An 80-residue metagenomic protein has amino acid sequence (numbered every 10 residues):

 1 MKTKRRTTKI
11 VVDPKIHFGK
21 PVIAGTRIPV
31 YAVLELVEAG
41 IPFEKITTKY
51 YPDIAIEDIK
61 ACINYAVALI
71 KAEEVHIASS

Functional and structural regions predicted by a protein language model:
M1-I28, K71, V75-S80: Acidic, low-complexity/disordered tracts enriched in E/D and polar residues
P29-S80: Long, charge-rich, low-complexity alpha-helical segments
